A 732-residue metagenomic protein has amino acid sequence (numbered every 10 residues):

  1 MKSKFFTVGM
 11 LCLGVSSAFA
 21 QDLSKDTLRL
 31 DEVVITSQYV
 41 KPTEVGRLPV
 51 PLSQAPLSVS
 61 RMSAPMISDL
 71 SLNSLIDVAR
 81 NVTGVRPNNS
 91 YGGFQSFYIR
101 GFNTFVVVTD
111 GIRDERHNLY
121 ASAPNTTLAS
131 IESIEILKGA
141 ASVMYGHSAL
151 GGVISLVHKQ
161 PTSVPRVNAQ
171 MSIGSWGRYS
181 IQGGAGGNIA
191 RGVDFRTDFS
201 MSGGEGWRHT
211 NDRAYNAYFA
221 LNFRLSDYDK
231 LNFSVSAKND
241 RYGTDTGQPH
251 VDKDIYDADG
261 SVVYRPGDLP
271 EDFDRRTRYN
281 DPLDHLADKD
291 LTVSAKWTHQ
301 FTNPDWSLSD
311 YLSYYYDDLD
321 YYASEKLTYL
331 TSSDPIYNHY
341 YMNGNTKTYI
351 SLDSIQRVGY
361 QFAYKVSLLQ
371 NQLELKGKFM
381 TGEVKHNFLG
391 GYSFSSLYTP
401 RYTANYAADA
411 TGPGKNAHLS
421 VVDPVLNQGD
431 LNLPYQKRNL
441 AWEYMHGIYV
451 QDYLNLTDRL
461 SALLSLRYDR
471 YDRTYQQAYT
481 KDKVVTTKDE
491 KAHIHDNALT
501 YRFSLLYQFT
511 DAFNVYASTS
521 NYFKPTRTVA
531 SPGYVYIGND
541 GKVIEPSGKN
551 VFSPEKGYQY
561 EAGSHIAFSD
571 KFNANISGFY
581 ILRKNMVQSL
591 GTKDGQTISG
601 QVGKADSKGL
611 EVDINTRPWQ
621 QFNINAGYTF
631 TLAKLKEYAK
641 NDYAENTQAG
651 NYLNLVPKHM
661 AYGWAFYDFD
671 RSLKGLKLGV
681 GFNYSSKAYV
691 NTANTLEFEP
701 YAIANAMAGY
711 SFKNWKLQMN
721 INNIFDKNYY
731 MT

Functional and structural regions predicted by a protein language model:
A20, Y360, Y364, F388 (+2 more regions): Conserved C-terminal beta-signal and adjacent last beta-strands/turns of outer-membrane beta-barrel proteins
V33-M66: N-terminal periplasmic "start-of-domain" segments of outer-membrane beta-barrel proteins
P87, S96, I112-K138, V157-K159: Short acidic/polar hinge/loop motifs at secondary-structure boundaries that mediate gating or recognition
E115-R116, S130-E132, V143-A217, Y228-D229 (+1 more regions): Outer-membrane beta-barrel translocator/receptor signature
L221-R224, Y228-Q300, Y316-V366, P413-K437 (+2 more regions): Acidic/polar loop-and-plug regions of large Gram-negative outer-membrane beta-barrel proteins
S226, V366, K385-L389, S393-L397 (+4 more regions): Structural signature of Gram-negative outer-membrane beta-barrels, strongest in the C-terminal barrel of TonB-dependent
Q300, S307-S313, D317-A323, V551-R617 (+3 more regions): Membrane-embedded beta-barrel scaffold of Gram-negative outer-membrane proteins
D458, Y580-L582, G600-T692: Gram-negative outer-membrane beta-barrel transporters
